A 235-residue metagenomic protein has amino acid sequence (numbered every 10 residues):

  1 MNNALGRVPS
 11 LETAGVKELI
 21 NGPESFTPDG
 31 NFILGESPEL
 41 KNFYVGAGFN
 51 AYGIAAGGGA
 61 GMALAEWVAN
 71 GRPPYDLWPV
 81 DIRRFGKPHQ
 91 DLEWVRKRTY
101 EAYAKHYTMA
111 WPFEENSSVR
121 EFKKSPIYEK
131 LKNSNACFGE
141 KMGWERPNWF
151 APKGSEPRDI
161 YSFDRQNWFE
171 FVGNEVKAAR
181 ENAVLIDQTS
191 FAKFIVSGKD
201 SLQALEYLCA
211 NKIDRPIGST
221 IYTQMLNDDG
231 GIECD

Functional and structural regions predicted by a protein language model:
M1-K123: C-terminal catalytic lobe of FAD-dependent flavoproteins
Y75, I82-D235: Glycine/proline-enriched, intrinsically flexible loops and inter-domain linkers
